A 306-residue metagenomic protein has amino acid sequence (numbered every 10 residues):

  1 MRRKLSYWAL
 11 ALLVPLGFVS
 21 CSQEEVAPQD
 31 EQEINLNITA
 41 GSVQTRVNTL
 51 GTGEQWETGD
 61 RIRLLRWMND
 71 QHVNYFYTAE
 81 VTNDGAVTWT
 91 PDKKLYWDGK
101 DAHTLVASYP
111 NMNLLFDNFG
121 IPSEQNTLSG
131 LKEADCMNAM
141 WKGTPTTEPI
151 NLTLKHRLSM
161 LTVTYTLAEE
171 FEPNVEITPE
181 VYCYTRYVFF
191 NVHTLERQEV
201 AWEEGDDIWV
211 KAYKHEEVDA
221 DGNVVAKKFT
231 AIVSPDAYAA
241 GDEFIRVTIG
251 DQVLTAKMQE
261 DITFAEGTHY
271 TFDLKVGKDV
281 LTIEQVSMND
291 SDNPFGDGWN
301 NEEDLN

Functional and structural regions predicted by a protein language model:
R2-Y7, F18-N306: Sec-type signal peptide cleavage vicinity
A9-A11: Short N-terminal leader segment in a subset of presequences, especially plant chloroplast and some mitochondrial
L13-L16: Sec-dependent N-terminal signal peptides of Gram-positive bacterial secreted proteins and lipoproteins
